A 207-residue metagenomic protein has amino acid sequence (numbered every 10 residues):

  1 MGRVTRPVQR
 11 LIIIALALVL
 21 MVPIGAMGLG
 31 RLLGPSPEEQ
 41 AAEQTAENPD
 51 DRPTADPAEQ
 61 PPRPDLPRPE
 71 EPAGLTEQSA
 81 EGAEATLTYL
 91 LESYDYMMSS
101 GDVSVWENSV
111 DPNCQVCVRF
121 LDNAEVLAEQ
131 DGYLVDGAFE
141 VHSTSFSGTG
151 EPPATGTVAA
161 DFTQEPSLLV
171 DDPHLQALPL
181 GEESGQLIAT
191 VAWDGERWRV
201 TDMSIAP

Functional and structural regions predicted by a protein language model:
G2-A85: Juxtamembrane and targeting peptides
R3-Q40, G148-P207: Exposed beta-sheet edge and beta->alpha loop/turn motif
A58-V135: Core segments of small alpha/beta cavity-forming domains
S79, S143, G150: Solvent-exposed, flexible loop/coil residues
E129-S147: A short, amphipathic edge element
